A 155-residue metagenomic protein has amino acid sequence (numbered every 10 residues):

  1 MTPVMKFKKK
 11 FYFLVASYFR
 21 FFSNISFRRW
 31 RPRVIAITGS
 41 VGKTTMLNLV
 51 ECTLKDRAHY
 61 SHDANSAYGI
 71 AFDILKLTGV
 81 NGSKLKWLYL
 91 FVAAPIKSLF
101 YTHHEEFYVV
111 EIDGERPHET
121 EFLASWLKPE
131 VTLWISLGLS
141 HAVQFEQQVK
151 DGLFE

Functional and structural regions predicted by a protein language model:
M1-T38, T45-T53, Y68, F72-L75: Short, basic phosphate-binding NTP loop
N24-R29, K55-E155: ATP-dependent carboxylate-amine ligase catalytic core
S40, T44, D113-G114: Short alpha-helix boundary/capping motifs
